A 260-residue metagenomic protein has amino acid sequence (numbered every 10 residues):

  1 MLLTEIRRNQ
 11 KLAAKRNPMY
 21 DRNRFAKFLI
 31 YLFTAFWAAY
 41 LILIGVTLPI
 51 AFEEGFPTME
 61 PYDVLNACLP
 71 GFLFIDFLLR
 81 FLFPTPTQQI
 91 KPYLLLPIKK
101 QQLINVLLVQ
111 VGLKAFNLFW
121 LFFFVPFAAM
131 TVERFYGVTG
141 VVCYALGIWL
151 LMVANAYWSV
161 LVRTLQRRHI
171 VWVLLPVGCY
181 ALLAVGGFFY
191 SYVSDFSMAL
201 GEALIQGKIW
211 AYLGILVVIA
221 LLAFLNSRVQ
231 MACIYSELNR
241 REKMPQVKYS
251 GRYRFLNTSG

Functional and structural regions predicted by a protein language model:
M1-I90, K100-G260: Hydrophobic alpha-helical transmembrane segments of membrane proteins
